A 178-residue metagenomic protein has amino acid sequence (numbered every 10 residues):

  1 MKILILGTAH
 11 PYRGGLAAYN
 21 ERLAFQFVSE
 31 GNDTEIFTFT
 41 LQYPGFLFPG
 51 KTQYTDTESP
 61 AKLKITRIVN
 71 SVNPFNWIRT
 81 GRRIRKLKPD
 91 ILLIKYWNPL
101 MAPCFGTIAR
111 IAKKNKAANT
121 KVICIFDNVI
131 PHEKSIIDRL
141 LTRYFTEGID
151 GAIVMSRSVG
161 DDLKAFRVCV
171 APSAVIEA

Functional and structural regions predicted by a protein language model:
G7-E21, P44-G45, W97-A102, E133: A short, glycine/small-residue-rich beta-strand->loop->alpha-helix junction that serves as a flexible
T8, K95-N98, F126-V129, P172-A178: Histidine-centered beta-alpha loop that forms part of the nucleotide-sugar donor binding/catalytic region in diverse
H10-R13, F25-I84, V159: N-terminal strand-loop element at the rim of the active site of nucleotide-sugar-dependent glycosyltransferases
L16-Y19, F39, A152-S156, A178: Replace "coordinates the UDP/GDP/TDP-sugar" with "coordinates nucleotide-activated sugar donors
Q42, V159, V170-A178: Short beta-strand->alpha-helix junction loop in the catalytic core of nucleotide-activated group-transfer enzymes
T66-N70, R79-C104, T120-I125: Short N-terminal targeting/anchoring amphipathic segment
K121-I123, N128-G148: Nucleotide-sugar donor phosphate/pyrophosphate-binding loop at the beta->alpha transition of glycosyltransferases
E147-V170: A short, active-site helix/loop in glycosyltransferases that binds the activated sugar's phosphate group
